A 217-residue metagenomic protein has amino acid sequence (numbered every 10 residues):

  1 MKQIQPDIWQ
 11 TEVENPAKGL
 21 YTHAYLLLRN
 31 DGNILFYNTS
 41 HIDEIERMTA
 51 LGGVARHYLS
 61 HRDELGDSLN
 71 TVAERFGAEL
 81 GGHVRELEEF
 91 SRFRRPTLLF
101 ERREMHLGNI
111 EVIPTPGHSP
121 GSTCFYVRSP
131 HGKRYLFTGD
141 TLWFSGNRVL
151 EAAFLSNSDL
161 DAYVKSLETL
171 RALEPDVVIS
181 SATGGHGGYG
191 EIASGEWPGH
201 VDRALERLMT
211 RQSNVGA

Functional and structural regions predicted by a protein language model:
M1-Y25: Short, compositionally biased "basic patch" segments
K2-I4, L27, E101-L107: Short acidic-hydrophobic surface loop/beta-edge motif
K2-Q3, L26-L28, P116, Y126-R128: Well-ordered beta-strand positions
W9, Y58, G81, L98 (+2 more regions): Hydrophobic/aromatic beta-strand patches that form the interior of the parallel beta-sheet core in alpha/beta enzyme
N15-P16, G32-L35, I42, E111-P114 (+1 more regions): Metallo-beta-lactamase
K18-H23, L27-L28, N33-F36, H41-R47: Active-site-flanking structural segment that lines cofactor/substrate pockets
H23, E101, G121-T123: Residue-level marker for the onset of beta-strands and adjacent loop->beta junctions in well-ordered domains
S40-G108, E196-R207: Active-site HxH/HxHxD metal-binding segment of metal-dependent hydrolases
